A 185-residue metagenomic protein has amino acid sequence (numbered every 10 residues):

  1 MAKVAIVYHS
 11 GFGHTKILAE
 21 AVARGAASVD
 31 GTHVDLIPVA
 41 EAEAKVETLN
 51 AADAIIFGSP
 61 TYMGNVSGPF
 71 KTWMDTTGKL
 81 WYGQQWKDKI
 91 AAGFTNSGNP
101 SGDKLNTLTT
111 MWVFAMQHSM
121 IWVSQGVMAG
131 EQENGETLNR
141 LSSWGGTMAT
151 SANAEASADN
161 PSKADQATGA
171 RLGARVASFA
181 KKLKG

Functional and structural regions predicted by a protein language model:
M1-W86, G135, N153-G185: N-terminal beta1-alpha1-beta2 submodule of the flavodoxin-like/Rossmannoid cofactor-binding fold
L18, D30-T32, A54, N96 (+4 more regions): Generic hydrophobic/packing signal
I90-R140: Short, glycine-/small-residue-rich phosphate/pyrophosphate-handling segment
G135-A152: Short glycine/proline-rich, acidic loop/turn segments that cap or connect secondary-structure elements
